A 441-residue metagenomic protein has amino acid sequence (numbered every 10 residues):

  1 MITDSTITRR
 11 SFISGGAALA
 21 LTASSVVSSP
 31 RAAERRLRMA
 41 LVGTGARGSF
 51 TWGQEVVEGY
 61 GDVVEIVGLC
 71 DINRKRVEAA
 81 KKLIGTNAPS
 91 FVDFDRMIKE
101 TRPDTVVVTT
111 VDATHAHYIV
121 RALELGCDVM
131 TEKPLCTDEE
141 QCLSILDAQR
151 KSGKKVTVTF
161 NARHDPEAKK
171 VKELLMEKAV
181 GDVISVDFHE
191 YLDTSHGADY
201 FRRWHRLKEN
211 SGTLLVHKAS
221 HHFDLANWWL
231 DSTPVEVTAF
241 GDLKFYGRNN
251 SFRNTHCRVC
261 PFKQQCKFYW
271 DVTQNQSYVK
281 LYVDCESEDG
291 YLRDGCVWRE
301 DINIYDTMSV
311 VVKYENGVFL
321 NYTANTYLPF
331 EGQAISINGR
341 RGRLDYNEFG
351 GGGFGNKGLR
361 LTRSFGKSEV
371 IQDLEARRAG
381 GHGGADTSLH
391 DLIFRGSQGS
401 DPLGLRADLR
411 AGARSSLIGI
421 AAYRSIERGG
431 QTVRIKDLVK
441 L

Functional and structural regions predicted by a protein language model:
M1-A20: N-terminal secretory signal peptides and thylakoid transit peptides that target proteins across membranes
G15-L19, F50, I304-L441: C-terminal helical cap and adjacent loop that interface with cofactors, partners, or active-site loops
G16-G85: N-terminal Rossmann-like dinucleotide-binding module
L41-A46, G61-V64, R74-E78, P89-F91 (+11 more regions): Catalytic cores of eukaryotic secretory-pathway lumenal/extracellular enzymes that build and remodel glycoconjugates
G43-F50, S152-K155, A162-G295, I393 (+1 more regions): Predominantly a Rossmann-like dinucleotide-binding segment in NAD(P)-dependent oxidoreductases
G68, T105, S185: Short, Asp-centered acidic motifs that coordinate Mg2+ and/or phosphate in catalytic or ligand-binding sites
P89-D104: A structured beta-alpha segment of the ubiquitous adenosine-cofactor-binding alpha/beta core
E100, T105, V111, A116-R163 (+1 more regions): Beta-strand-loop-alpha-helix segment that lines the small-molecule cofactor/substrate pocket of alpha/beta enzymes
